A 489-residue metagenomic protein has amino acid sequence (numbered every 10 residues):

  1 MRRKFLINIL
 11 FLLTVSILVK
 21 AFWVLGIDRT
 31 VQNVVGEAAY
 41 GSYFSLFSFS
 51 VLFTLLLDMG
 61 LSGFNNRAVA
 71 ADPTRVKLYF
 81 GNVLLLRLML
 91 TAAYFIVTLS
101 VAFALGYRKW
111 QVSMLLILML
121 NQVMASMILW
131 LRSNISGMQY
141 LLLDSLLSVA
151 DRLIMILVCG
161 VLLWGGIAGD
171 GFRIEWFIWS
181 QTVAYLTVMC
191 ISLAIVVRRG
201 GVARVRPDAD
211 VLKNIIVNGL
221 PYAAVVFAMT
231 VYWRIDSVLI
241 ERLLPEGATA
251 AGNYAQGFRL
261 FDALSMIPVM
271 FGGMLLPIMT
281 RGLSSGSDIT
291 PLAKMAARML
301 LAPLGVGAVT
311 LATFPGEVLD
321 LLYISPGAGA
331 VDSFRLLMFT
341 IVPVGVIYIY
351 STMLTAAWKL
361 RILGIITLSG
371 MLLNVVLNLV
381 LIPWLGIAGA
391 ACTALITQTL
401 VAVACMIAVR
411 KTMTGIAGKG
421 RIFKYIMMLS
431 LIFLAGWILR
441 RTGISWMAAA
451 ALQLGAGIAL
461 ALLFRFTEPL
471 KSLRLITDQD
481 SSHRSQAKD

Functional and structural regions predicted by a protein language model:
M1-L6, D170-I178, C190-W233, M274 (+4 more regions): Interhelical loop/hinge segments that connect adjacent transmembrane helices in multipass membrane
M1-V24, K77, G81, A209-V225 (+3 more regions): N-terminal membrane topogenesis motif
K4-S62, F95, L99, N121-Q122 (+5 more regions): Signature of the first transmembrane helix
F22, L57, G81-R108, L157 (+5 more regions): Alpha-helical transmembrane segments of multi-pass membrane transport and lipid-handling proteins
F22-A39, G166, F227-A263, I278-R281 (+1 more regions): Helix-terminus/linker motif at the lipid-water interface of multi-pass membrane proteins
V24, R29, L57-T74, G137 (+3 more regions): Helix-loop junctions and terminal segments of transmembrane helices in multi-pass membrane transport/translocation
V112, L116-M119, S145-R198, S369-N374 (+2 more regions): Hydrophobic alpha-helical transmembrane segments
G436-D489: Membrane-proximal transmembrane or re-entrant/amphipathic helices at the cytosolic face
